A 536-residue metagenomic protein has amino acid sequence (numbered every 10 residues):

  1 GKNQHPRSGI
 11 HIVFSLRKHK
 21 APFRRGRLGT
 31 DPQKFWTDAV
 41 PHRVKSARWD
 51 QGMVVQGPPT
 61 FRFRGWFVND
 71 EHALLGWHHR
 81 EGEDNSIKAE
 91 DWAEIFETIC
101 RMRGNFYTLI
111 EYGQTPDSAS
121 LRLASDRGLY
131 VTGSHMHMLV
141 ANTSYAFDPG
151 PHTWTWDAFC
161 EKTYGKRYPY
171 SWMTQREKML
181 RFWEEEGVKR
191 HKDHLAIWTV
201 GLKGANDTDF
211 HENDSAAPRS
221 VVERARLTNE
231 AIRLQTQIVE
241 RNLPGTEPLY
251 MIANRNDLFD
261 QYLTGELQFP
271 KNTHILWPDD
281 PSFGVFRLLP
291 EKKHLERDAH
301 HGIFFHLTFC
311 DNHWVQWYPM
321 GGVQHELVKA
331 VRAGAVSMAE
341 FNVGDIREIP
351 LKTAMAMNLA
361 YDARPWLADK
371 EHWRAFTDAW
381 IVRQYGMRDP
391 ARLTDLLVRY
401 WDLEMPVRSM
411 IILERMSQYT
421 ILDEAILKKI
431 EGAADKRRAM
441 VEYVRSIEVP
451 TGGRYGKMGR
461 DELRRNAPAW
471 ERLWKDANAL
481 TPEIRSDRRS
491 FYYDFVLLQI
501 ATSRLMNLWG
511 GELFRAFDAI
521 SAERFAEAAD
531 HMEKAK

Functional and structural regions predicted by a protein language model:
G1-W172, N254-R255, L267-F283, K292-M320 (+2 more regions): Feature activates predominantly on carbohydrate-active enzymes
R24-L28, F96-I99, Y107, A124 (+5 more regions): Hydrophobic, Leu/Ile/Phe/Ala-enriched alpha-helical segments that form helix-helix packing faces
D31, N142-G165, Y170-D193, W198-G201 (+4 more regions): Hydrophobic targeting/anchoring helices
K34, E111, Q175-M179, G204 (+5 more regions): Soluble secreted/lumenal catalytic domains with histidine-centered metal-binding or acid-base catalytic motifs
G52-V55, A146, Q235-K536: Substrate-binding groove of N-acetylhexosamine-processing glycoside hydrolases
K88-W92, P116-D117, Y170-E185, S220-I238 (+3 more regions): Well-ordered, non-membrane alpha-helical segments in soluble/globular domains
L121-D126, A146-D148, W154-D157, R167-S171 (+8 more regions): Mature, folded catalytic cores of secreted/periplasmic enzymes
E161-A225, R241, L397, W401-V407 (+1 more regions): Active-site groove signature of glycoside hydrolases
